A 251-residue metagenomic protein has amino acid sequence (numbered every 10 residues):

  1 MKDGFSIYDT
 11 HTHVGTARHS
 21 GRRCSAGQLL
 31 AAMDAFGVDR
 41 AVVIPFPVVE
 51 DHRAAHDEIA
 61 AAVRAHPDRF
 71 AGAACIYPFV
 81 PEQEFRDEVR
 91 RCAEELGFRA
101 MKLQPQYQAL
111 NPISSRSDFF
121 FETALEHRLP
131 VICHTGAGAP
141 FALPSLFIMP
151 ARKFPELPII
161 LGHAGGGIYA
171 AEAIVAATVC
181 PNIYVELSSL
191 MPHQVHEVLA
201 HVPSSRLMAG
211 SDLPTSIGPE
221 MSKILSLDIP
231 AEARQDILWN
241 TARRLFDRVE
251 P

Functional and structural regions predicted by a protein language model:
M1-R22, A60-C75: Mobile, glycine- and charge-enriched loop segments and immediately flanking short secondary-structure elements within
M1-T10, R22-R40, S204, I217-P251: Mid-to-C-terminal alpha-helical segments outside catalytic/metal-binding sites
H11, M33, I59, V63 (+9 more regions): Conserved, mostly hydrophobic/aromatic
H13, F46-P47, C75-F79, Q104-Q108 (+4 more regions): Active-site beta-loop-alpha junctions enriched in small/polar residues
S25-A32, A55-A62, E88-C92, R116-F120 (+4 more regions): A general structural detector for well-ordered alpha-helical segments in enzyme core domains, enriched
D39-R40, E50-I132, G138, R248: Active-site gating/metal-coordination segments in enzymes
R64-R69, K153-L157, T178-N182, D228-A233: Short helix-capping segments at alpha-helix termini
L96-A100, L110-M208: Catalytic pocket-lining loop regions of alpha/beta-barrel enzymes, especially the amidohydrolase/enolase/GH5 lineages
